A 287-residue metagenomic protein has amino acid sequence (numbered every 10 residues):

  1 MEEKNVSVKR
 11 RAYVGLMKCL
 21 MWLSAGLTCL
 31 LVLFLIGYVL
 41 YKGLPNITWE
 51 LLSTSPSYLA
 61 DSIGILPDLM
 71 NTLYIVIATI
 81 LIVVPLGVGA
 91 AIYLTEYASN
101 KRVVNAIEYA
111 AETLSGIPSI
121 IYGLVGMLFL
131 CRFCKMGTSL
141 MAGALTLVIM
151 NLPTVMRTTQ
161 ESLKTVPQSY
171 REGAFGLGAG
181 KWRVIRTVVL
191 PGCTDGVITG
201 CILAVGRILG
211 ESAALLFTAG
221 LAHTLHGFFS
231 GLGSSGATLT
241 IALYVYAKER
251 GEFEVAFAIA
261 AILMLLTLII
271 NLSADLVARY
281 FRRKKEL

Functional and structural regions predicted by a protein language model:
M1-A25, A274-L287: Transmembrane alpha-helical segments of polytopic membrane transport and secretion proteins
E3-L20, V39-T79, V245-E254: Periplasmic/extracellular loop-to-transmembrane helix junction in inner-membrane transport proteins
V14, S99-V103, R171-T199: Amphipathic cytosolic juxtamembrane alpha-helices at the membrane-cytosol interface of multi-pass membrane transporters
L16, Q160, K164, I202 (+1 more regions): C-terminal transmembrane helix and the adjacent membrane-cytosol boundary/short C-terminal tail of inner/organellar
P56-I63, L215-M264: Interhelical loop and adjacent transmembrane-helix boundary motif in polytopic membrane transport permeases
T79-A111, L124, A274-Y280: Transmembrane-helix boundary motif in ABC transporter permease subunits
E112-V148: Generic hydrophobic transmembrane alpha-helix motif, especially the helices
T159, K181-A219: Transmembrane alpha-helices
